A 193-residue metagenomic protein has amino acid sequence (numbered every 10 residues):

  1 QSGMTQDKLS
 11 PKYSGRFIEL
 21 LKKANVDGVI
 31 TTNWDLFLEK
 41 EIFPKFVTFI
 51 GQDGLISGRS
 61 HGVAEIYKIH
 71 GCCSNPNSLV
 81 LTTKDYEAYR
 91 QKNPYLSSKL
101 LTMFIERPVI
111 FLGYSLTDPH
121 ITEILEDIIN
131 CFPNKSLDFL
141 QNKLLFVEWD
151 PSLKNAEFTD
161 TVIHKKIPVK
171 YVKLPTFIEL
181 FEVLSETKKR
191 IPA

Functional and structural regions predicted by a protein language model:
Q1-L79, I105, L116-I124, F132-A193: Conserved catalytic-core helix/loop/strand module for nucleotide-ribose chemistry
M4-K8, T83-Q91, V109: Flexible, glycine/proline-enriched loop segments at strand-loop-helix junctions that form or flank small-ligand binding
K12-Y13, K84-K99, D127: Active-site glycine-rich loop that binds ribose-phosphate moieties when present
K23, Y89-Y114: Glycine/serine-rich loop-strand microenvironments at binding/catalytic pocket rims
